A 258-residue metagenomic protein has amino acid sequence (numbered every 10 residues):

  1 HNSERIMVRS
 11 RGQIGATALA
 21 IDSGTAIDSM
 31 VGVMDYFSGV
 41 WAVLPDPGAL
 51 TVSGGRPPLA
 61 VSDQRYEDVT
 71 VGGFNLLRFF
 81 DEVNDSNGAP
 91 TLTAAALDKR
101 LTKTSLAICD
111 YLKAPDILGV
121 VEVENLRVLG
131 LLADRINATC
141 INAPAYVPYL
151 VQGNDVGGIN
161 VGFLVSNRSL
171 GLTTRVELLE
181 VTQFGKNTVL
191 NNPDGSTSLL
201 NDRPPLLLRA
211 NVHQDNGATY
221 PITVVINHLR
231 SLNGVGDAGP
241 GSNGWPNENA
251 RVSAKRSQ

Functional and structural regions predicted by a protein language model:
H1-T91, A95-T102, L170, N187-N191 (+2 more regions): Extended non-catalytic accessory segments flanking core domains
V40-D46, E82-S86, L129-D134, V161 (+3 more regions): Short, solvent-exposed loop/turn and secondary-structure capping segments
L59-R65, D110, H213-N216: Short boundary motifs at domain starts and secondary-structure transition points
N75-L76, T104, I108-G130, L164 (+3 more regions): Active-site beta-strand/loop signature of hydrolases that rely on acidic residues for catalysis
D81-T102, R230-S257: A solvent-exposed, charged loop/short amphipathic helix patch at secondary-structure junctions
P90-L101, E122-L129, N154-G157, S198-N201 (+1 more regions): Solvent-exposed, acidic/flexible segments
D116-I117, I222, N243-P246: Short, Asp-centered acidic motifs that coordinate Mg2+ and/or phosphate in catalytic or ligand-binding sites
R127, D134-R230: Structured beta-strand-rich core segments of catalytic domains in phosphoester-bond hydrolases
